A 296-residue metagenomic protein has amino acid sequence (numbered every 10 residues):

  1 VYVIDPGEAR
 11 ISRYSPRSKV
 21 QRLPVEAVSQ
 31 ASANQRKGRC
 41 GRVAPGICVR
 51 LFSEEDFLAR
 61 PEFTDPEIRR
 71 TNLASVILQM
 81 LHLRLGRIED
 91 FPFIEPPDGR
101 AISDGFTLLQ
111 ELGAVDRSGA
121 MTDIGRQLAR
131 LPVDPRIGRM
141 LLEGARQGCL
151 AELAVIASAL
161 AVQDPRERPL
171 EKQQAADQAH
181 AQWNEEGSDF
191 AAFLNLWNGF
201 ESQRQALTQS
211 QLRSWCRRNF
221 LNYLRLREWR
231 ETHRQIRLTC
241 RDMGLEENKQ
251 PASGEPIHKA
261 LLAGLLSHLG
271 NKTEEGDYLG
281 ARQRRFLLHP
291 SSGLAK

Functional and structural regions predicted by a protein language model:
V1-I4, F52-K296: Second RecA-like catalytic domain
Y2, E8-R60, A74-L78: Conserved segment of the helicase C-terminal RecA-like domain
